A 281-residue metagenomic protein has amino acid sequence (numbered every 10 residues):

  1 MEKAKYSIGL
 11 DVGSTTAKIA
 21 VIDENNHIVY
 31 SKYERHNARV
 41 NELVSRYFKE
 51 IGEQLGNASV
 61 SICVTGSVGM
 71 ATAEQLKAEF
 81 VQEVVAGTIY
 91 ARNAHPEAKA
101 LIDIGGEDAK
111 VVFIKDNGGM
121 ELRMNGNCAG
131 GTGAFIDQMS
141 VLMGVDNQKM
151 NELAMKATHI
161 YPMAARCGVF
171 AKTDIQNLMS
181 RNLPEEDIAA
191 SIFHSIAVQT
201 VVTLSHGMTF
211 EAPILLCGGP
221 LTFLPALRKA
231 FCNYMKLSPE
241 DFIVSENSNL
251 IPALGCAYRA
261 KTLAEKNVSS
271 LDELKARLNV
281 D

Functional and structural regions predicted by a protein language model:
A4-E42, R46-K49, E121-L122, G126: Short glycine-rich, Thr/Ser-proximal phosphate-binding strand/loop in the N-terminal lobe of ATP-dependent enzymes
E24-N26, Y33-H36, I51-V85, F113 (+1 more regions): Short beta-strand-loop/turn "lid" adjacent to the catalytic site in phosphate-handling enzymes
R39, D116-H159, Y258-T262: Glycine-rich phosphate-binding loop plus the immediately following alpha-helix
Y47-V60, T200-A212: Phosphate/pyrophosphate-binding loops at sites that engage ATP/ADP/AMP, CoA/4′-phosphopantetheine, polyphosphate
V68, H206-Y234, S245-N249: Glycine-rich phosphate-binding loops at beta-strand->alpha-helix junctions
F80-V84, F231-L254: Conserved phosphate-binding/catalytic loops in two-lobed NTP-binding clefts
I136-D137, V244-V280: Glycine-rich phosphate-binding/hydrolytic loop that grips phosphoryl groups
A171-H206, N249: Adenine-nucleotide phosphate-binding core of ATP-dependent small-molecule kinases
